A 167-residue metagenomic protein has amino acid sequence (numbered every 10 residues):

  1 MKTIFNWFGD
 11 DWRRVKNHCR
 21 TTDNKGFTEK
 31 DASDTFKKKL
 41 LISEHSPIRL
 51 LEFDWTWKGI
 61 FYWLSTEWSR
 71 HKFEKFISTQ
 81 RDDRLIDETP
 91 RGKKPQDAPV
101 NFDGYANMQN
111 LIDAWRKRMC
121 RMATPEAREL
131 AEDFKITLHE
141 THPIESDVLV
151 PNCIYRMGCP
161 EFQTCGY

Functional and structural regions predicted by a protein language model:
M1-Y167: Family-specific signature for flavin-dependent thymidylate synthase
